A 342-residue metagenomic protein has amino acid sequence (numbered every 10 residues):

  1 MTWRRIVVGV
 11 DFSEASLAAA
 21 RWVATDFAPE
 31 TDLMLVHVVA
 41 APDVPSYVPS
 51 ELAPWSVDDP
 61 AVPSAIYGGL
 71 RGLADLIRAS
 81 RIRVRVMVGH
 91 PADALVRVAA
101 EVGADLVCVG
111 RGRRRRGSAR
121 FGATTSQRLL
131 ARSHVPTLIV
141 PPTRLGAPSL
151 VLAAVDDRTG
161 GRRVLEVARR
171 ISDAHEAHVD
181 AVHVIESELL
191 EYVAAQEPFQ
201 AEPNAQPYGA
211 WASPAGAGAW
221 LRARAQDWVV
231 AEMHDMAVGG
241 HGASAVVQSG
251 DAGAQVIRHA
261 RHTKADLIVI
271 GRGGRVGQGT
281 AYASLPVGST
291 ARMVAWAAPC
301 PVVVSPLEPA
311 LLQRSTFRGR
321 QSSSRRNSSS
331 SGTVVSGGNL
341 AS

Functional and structural regions predicted by a protein language model:
M1-P54, S149-A212, A297, L307 (+2 more regions): Small/aliphatic-rich secondary-structure junction motif
M1-T2, T25, A53-D58, G72-V107 (+8 more regions): Structural beta-alpha unit
W3, L106-R128, P148, R261 (+2 more regions): Glycine-rich, Arg-bearing micro-motifs that act as flexible, cationic patches
R21, R71, Q127, E166-R169 (+2 more regions): Active-site phosphate/pyrophosphate- and oxyanion-stabilizing loops and adjacent acidic/basic residues in soluble
M34-V36, R83-M87, L138, D180-V182 (+2 more regions): General small-molecule cofactor/ligand-binding pocket signal
C108-R111, P136-P142, G271, V302-P306: Short beta-strand elements of ligand-binding domains
T124-T143: Short, structured interface segments
